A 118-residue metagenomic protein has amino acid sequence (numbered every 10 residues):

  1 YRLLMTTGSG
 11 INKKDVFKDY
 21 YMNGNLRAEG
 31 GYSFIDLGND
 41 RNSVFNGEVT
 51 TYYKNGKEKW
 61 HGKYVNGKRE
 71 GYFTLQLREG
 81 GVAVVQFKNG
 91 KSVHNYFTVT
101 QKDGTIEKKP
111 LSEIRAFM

Functional and structural regions predicted by a protein language model:
Y1-M118: Glycine/tyrosine- and acidic-biased, solvent-exposed loop/turn segments at the edges of beta-strands
